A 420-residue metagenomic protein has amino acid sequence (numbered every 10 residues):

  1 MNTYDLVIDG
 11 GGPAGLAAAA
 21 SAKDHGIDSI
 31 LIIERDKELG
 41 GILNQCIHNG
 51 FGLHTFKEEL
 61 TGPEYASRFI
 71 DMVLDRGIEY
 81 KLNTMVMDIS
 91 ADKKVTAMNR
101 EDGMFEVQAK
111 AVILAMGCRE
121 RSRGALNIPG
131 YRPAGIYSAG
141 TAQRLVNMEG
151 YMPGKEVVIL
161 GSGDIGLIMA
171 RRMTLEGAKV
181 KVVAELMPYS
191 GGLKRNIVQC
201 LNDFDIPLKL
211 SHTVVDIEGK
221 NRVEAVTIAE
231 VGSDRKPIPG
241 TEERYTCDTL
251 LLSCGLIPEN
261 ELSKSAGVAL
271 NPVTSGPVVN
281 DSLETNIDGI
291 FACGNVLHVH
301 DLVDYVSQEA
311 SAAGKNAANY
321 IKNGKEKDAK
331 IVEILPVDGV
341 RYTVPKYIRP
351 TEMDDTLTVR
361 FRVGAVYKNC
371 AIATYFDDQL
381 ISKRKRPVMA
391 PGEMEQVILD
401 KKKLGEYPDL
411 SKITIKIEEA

Functional and structural regions predicted by a protein language model:
M1-D9, S67-E156, G232-G240, L251 (+1 more regions): FAD-binding core/adjacent interface of flavoenzyme oxidoreductases
Y4-R68, M72, R144, M148 (+1 more regions): Beta1-alpha1 glycine-rich phosphate/pyrophosphate-binding loop at the start of Rossmann-like nucleotide-binding domains
R68-A97, T174-E261, D355-P387: A Rossmann-like FAD-binding core segment of flavoenzymes
M104-F105, A111-L208, T213-R222, G289 (+2 more regions): Predominantly flavin-linked oxidoreductase catalytic cores and closely associated redox partners
L114, I136-V146, T249-H300: FAD-site-proximal beta/loop scaffold in flavoenzymes
D304, A312-R384: Mid-to-C-terminal Rossmann-like scaffold of FAD/NAD(P)H-dependent oxidoreductases
R360, G392-L404: Exposed aromatic-hydrophobic patches
I372, K402-A420: Short, aromatic- and glycine-rich surface loops/edge beta-strands on solvent-exposed regions
